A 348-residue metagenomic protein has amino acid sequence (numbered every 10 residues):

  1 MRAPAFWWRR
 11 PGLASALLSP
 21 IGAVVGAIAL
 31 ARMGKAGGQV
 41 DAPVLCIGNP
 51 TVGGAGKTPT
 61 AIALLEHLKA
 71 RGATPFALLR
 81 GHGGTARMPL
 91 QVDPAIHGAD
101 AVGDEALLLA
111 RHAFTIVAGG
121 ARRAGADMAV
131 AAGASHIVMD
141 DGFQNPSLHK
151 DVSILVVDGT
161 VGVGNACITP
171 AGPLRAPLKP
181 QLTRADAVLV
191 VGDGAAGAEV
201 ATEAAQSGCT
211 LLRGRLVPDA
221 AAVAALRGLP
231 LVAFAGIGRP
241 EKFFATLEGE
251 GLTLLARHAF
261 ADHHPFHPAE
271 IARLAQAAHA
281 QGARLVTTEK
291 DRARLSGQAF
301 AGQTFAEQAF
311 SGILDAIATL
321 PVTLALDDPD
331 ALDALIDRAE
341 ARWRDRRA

Functional and structural regions predicted by a protein language model:
R2-V44, D327: A transmembrane-helix-recognition feature enriched in membrane-embedded lipid enzymes and envelope glyco-/phospholipid
R2-W8, G162-R284, R344-A348: C-terminal accessory "lid"/substrate-recognition subdomains
V24, T58, L109, D140 (+3 more regions): Residue-level signal for inorganic ion chemistry
L30-H97: Walker A (P-loop) phosphate-binding motif
T74-L78, L155, P230-F234: Conserved beta-strand elements of the Class I
H82-G83, R87-S207: Phosphate/Mg2+-binding loops and adjacent switch elements in nucleotide/diphosphate-handling enzyme cores
A198, A205-Q206, G297-L314: Intrinsically disordered, low-complexity terminal tails and inter-domain linkers enriched for S/T/G/P/D/E
A261-H264, L314-R342: Short, flexible loop segments at boundaries between secondary-structure elements
